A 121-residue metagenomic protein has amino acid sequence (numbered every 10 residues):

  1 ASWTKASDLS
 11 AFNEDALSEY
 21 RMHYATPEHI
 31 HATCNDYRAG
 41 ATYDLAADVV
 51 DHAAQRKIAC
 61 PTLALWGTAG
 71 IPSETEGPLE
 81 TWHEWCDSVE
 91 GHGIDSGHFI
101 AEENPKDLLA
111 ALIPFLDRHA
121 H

Functional and structural regions predicted by a protein language model:
A1-W3, R21, C34, R38 (+2 more regions): Non-transmembrane alpha-helical segments in soluble domains of secreted/periplasmic/extracellular proteins
W3-F12, H119: Short secondary-structure boundary segments
D8-W85, E90-G93: Conserved serine/cysteine hydrolase catalytic core
S88-H121: Catalytic active-site module of serine/aspartate enzymes centered on a nucleophile-bearing elbow/loop
